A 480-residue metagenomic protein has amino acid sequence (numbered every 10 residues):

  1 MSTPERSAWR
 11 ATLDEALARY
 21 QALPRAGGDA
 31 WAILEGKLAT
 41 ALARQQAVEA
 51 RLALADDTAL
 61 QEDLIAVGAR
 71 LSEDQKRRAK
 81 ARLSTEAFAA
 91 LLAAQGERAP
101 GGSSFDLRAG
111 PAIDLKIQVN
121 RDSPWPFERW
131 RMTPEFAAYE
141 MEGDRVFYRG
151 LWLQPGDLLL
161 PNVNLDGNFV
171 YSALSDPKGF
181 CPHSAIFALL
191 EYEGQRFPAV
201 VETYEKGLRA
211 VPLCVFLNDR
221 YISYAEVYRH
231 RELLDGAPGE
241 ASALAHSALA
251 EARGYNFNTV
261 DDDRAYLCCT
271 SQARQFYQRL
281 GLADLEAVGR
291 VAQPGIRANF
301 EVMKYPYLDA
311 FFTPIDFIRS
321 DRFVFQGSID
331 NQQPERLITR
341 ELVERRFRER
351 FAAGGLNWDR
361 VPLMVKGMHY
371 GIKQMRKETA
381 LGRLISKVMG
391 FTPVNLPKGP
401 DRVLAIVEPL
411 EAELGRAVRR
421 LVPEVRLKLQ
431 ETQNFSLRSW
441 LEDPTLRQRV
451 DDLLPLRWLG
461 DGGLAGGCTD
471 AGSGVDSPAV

Functional and structural regions predicted by a protein language model:
M1-V480: Cysteine-nucleophile amide-bond enzymes
